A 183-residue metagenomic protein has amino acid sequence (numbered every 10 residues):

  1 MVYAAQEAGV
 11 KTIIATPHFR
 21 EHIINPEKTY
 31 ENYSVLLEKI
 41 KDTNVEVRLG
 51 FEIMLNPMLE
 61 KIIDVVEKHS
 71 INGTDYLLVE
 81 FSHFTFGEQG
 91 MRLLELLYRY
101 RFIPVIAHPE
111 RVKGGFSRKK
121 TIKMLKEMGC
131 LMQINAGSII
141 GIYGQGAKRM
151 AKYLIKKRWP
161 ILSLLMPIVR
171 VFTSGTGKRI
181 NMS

Functional and structural regions predicted by a protein language model:
M1-T16, Y30-K41: Alpha-helical scaffold segments that flank or form the walls of functional sites
Q6, Y98, I155-K156: Non-catalytic positions within long, well-ordered alpha-helices that form the structural scaffold/packing of enzyme
K11-Y30, M128, L154-K157: Divalent-metal (often Zn2+) His-rich catalytic cores of metallo-beta-lactamase-fold enzymes
T16, W159-G175: Short acidic/histidine-rich active-site segments
R20-I23, M54-N56, R111-G115, I139-I142 (+1 more regions): Active-site environment of divalent metal-dependent phosphoester hydrolases
N25-Q133: Extended substrate/RNA-proximal surfaces in nucleic-acid metabolism proteins
F116-K123, Y143-K152, R170-M182: Histidine/acidic-residue-rich catalytic or RNA/ligand-binding cores of hydrolases and nuclease-related proteins
I134, A151-L165: Conserved short secondary-structure transition element at the edge of the structured enzyme core that lines
